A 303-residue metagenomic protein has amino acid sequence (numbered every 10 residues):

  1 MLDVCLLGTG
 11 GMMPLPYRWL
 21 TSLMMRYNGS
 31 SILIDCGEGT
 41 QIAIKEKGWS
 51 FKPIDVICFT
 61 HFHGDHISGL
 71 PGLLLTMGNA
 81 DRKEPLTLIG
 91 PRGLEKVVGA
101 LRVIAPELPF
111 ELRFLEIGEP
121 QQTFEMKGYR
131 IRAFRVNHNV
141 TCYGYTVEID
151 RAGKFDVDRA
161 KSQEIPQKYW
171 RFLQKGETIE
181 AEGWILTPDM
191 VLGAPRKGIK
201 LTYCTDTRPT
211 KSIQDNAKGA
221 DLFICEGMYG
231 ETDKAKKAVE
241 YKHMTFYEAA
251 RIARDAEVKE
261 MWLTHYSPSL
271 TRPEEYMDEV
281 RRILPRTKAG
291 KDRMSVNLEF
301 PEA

Functional and structural regions predicted by a protein language model:
M1-K47, K83-P85, Y145-V147, G193-C204 (+1 more regions): Conserved beta-strand hairpin/beta-sheet module of binuclear metal-dependent hydrolase folds, prominently
C5, I89, R113-G118, R132-F134 (+1 more regions): General small-molecule cofactor/ligand-binding pocket signal
P14-L15, K127-Y203, T207-N216, L222-I224: Active-site-proximal loop/helix segment associated with metal-binding centers of metalloenzymes
I34-G37, I54-F62, G90-P91, L201-T207 (+3 more regions): Active-site neighborhood of phospho(di)ester-bond hydrolases with catalytic His/Asp-centered motifs
E38-I89, R113-G118: Active-site metal-binding motif and surrounding structural segment of the metallo-beta-lactamase
G69-M77, V98-L101, T271-E279: Metal-dependent catalytic neighborhoods of phosphoester/phosphodiester hydrolases
K96-V103, F114-E119: A gly/proline- and charged-residue-enriched helix-loop-helix capping module
Q121, T210-A303: Binuclear metal-ion centers of metallo-dependent hydrolases, dominated by the metallo-beta-lactamase
